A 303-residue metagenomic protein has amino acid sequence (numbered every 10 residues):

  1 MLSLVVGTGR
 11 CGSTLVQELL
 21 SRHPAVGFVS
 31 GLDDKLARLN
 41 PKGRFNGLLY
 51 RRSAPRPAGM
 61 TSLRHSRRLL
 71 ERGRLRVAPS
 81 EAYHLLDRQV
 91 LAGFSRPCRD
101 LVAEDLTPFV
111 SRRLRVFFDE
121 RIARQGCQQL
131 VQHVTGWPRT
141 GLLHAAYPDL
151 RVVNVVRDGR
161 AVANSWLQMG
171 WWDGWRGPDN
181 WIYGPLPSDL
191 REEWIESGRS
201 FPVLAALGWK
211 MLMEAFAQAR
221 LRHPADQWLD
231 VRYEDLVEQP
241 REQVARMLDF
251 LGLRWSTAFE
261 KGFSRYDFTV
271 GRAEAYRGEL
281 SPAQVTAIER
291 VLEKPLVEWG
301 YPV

Functional and structural regions predicted by a protein language model:
M1-L4, L106-P108, G170, G174-V303: PAPS-dependent sulfotransferases, especially Golgi type II membrane carbohydrate sulfotransferases
S3, G27, R151-N154, L229-V231: Hydrophobic/aromatic beta-strand patches that form the interior of the parallel beta-sheet core in alpha/beta enzyme
T8: P-loop (Walker A) phosphate-binding loop of NTP-binding proteins
S13, W137-G141, A163, P240: Short, well-ordered alpha-helical microsegments
T14-A25: A conserved segment at the C-terminal end of the G1
H23, Y147, H223-A225: Acidic-histidine catalytic/liganding microenvironments
G31-L130, R176-W194: PAPS-dependent sulfation machinery
H133-V134, L143-Q168: Conserved phosphate-donor/acceptor-positioning beta-strand/loop module used by diverse small-molecule
